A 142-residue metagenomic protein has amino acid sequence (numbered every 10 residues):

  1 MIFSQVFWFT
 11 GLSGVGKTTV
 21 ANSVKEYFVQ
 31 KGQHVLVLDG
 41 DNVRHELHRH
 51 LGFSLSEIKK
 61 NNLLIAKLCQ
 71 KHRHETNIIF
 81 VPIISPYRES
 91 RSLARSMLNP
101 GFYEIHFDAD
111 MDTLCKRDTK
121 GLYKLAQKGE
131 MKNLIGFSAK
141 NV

Functional and structural regions predicted by a protein language model:
M1-S4: Phosphate-binding P-loop
F7-F9: Hydrophobic anchor at the beta1->P-loop junction of P-loop NTPases
L12: P-loop (Walker A) phosphate-binding loop of NTP-binding proteins
V15, A21-H72: Conserved substrate/cofactor phosphate-moiety recognition/catalytic segment in nucleotide-dependent phosphotransferases
N42-R44, S85-R88, D108-T113: Conserved nucleotide-binding/hydrolysis micro-motifs of P-loop NTPases
S54-N99, Y123-L125, N133-L134: Glycine-rich phosphate-binding loop used to anchor ATP phosphates in small-molecule kinases, encompassing both
F102-F107: Conserved beta-strand/loop subsegment of P-loop NTPase cores
D108-M111, K116-V142: Small-molecule kinase domains that catalyze NTP-dependent phosphoryl transfer to phosphate-bearing small molecules
